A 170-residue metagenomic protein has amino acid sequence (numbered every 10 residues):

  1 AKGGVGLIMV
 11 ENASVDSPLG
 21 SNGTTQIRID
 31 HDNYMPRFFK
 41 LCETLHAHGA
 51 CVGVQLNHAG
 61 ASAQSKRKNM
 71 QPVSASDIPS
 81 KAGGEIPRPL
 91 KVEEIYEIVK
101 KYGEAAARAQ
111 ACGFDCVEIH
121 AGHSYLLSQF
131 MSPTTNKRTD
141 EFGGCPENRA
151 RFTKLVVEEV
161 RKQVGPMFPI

Functional and structural regions predicted by a protein language model:
A1-I170: Flavin-dependent oxidoreductase catalytic cores
